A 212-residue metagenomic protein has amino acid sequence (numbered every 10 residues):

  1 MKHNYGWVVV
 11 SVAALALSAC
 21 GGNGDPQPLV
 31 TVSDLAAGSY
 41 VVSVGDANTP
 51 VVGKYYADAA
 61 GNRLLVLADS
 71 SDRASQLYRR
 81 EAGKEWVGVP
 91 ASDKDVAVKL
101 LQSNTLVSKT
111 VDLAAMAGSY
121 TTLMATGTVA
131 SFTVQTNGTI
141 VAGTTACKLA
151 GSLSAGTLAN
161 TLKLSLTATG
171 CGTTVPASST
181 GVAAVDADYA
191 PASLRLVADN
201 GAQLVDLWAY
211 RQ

Functional and structural regions predicted by a protein language model:
M1-V9: Bacterial N-terminal signal peptides that target proteins for export
A16-A19: C-terminal motif of bacterial Sec signal peptides marking the signal peptidase cleavage site
P28-K84, A125-G170: N-terminal glycine/threonine-rich, aromatic-flanked beta-hairpin/loop signature
T31-T49, K84-W86, P90-T128, W208-Y210: Tryptophan-anchored aromatic micro-motifs
G88-K94, S193-A202: Short, exposed beta-strand-loop hairpins at the edges of beta-sheets in extracellular/periplasmic proteins
V96-V98, A146-K148, T174-V182, Q203: Amphipathic hydrophobic-ligand
T180-A198: Low-complexity, intrinsically disordered Gly/Pro/Thr-rich segments
N200-Q212: Short, low-complexity, Pro/Ser/Thr/Gly-rich segments in the mature regions of secreted, periplasmic
